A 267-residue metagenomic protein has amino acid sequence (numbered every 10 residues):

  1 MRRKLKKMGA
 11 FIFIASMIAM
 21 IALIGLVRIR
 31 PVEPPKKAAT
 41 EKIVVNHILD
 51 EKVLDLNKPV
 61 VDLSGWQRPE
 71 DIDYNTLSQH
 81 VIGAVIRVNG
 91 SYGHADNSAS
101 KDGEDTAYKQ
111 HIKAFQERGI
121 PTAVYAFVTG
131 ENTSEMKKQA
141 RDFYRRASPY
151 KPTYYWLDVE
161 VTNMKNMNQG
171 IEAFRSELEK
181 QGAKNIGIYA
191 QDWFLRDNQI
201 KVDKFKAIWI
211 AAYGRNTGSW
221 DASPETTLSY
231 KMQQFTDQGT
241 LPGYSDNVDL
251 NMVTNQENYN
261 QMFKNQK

Functional and structural regions predicted by a protein language model:
M1-I18, V27: N-terminal Sec-pathway targeting helices
K7-A10, E33-P34, V88: Extreme N-terminal leader/targeting regions
A22-I43: Sec-dependent signal peptide cleavage junction
I43-Y74, K206-K267: Functionally critical loop-and-helix segments that line ligand-binding/catalytic clefts of soluble enzyme domains
I48-I72, T76-R175, E179-Q181: Substrate-binding cleft of extracellular glycoside hydrolase catalytic domains
V85, A123-Y125, G187, W209 (+1 more regions): Structural detector of well-ordered beta-strand residues that form the stable sheet scaffold of enzyme domains
G130, W193-F194, T240: Positions that flank functional sites
Y154-P224: Catalytic domains of cell-wall/extracellular-matrix polysaccharide-remodeling enzymes, centered on de-N-acetylation
